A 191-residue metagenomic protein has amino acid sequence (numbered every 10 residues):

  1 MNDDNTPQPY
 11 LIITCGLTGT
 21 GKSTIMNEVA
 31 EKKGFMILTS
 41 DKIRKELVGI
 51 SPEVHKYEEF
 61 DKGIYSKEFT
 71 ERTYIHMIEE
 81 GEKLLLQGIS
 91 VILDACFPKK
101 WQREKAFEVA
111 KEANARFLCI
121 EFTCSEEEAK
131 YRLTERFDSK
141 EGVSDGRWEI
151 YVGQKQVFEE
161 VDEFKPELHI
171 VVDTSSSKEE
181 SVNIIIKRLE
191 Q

Functional and structural regions predicted by a protein language model:
M1-L11: Extreme N-terminal, non-catalytic leader segments that precede Walker-type/kinase nucleotide-binding cores
T14: Hydrophobic anchor at the beta1->P-loop junction of P-loop NTPases
L17-T18: The conserved Walker
K22: Conserved lysine of the Walker
N27-I89: Conserved substrate/cofactor phosphate-moiety recognition/catalytic segment in nucleotide-dependent phosphotransferases
K42-K45, F97-P98, T123-K130, S176-K178: Conserved nucleotide-binding/hydrolysis micro-motifs of P-loop NTPases
A113-L133: Conserved phosphate-donor/acceptor-positioning beta-strand/loop module used by diverse small-molecule
D138-I184: Small-molecule kinase domains that catalyze NTP-dependent phosphoryl transfer to phosphate-bearing small molecules
